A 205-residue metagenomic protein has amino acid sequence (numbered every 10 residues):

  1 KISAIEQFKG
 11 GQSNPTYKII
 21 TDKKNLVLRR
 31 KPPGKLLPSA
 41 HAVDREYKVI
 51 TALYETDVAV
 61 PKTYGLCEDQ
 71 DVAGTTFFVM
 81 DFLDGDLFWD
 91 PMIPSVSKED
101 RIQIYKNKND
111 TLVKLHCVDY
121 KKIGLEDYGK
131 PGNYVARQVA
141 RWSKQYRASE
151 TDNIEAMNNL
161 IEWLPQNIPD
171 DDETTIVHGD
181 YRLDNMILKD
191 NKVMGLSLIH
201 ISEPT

Functional and structural regions predicted by a protein language model:
E6-N159, N167-E173: ATP-binding pocket architecture of kinase catalytic cores
K24, K192-V193: Short acidic/polar mixed-charge low-complexity motifs
I176-H178, L183: Catalytic-loop of the protein kinase fold
S197-T205: Residue-level detector of conserved catalytic or cofactor/ligand-binding positions in enzyme active sites
